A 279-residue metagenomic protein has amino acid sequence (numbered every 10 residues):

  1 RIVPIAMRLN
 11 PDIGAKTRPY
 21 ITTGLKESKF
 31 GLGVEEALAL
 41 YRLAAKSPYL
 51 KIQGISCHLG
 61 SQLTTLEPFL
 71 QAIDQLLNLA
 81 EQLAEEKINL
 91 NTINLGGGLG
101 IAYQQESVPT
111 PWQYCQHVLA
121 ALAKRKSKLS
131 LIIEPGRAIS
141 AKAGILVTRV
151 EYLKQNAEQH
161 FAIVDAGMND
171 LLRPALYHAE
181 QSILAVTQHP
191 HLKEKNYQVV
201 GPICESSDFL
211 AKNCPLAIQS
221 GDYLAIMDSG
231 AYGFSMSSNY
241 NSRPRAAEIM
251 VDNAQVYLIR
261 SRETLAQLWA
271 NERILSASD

Functional and structural regions predicted by a protein language model:
R1, K46, E85-K87, V108 (+2 more regions): Short, glycine- and charge-enriched coil/turn segments that flank and shape catalytic ligand pockets
R1, S127-K128: Short glycine/proline-enriched coil/turn segments at helix->beta-strand junctions
R1-T92, L99-I101, E106, H117 (+1 more regions): Active-site-proximal beta-alpha core segment in soluble small-molecule metabolic enzymes
L9-I13, L59-L63, G97-I101, R137-I139 (+3 more regions): Glycine-rich beta-alpha junction loops
T92-N94, I133: Oxyanion-binding "anion nests"
P111-H117: Well-ordered, non-membrane alpha-helical segments in soluble/globular domains
H117, K128-D279: Charged (often Lys/Glu-rich) extended helix/loop segments that serve as interaction or gating elements
K124: Active-site phosphate-binding and catalytic loops of NTP-dependent enzymes
